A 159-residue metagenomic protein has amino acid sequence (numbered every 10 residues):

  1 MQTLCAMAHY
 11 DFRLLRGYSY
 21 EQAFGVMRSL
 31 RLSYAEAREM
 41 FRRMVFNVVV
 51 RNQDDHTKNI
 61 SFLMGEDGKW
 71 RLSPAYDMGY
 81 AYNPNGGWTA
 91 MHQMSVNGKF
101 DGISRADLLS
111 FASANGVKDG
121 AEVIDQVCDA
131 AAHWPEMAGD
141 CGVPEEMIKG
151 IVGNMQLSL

Functional and structural regions predicted by a protein language model:
M1-T57, S61-L159: Anionic ligand-binding catalytic core segments
